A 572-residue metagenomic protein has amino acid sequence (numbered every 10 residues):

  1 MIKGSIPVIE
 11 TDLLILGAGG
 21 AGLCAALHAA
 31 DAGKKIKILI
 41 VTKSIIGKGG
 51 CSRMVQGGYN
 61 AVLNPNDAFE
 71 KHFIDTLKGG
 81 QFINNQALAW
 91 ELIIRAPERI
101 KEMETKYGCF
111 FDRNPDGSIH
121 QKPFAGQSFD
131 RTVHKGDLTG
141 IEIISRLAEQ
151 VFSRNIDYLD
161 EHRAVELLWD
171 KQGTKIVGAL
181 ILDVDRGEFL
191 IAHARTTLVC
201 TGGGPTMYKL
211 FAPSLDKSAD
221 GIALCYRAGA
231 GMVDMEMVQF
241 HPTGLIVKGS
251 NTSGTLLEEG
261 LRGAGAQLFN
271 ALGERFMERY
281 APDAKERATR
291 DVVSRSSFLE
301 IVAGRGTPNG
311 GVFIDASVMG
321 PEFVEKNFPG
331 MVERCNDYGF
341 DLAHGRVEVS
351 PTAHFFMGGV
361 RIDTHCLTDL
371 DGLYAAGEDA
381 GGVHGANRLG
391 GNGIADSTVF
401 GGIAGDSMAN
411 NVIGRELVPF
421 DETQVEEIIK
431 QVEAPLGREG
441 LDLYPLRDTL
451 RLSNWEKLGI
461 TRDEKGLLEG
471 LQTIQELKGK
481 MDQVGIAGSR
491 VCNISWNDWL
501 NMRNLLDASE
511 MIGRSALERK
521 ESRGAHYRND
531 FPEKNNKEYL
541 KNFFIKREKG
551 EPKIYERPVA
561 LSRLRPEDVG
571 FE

Functional and structural regions predicted by a protein language model:
M1-G4, I9-T11, G20, H28 (+12 more regions): Glycine- and aromatic-enriched mobile tails/lids
V8-T11, R186-T196, D369: Core beta-strand elements of the Rossmann-like FAD/NAD(P) dinucleotide-binding domain in flavoenzyme oxidoreductases
L13-I40: N-terminal Rossmann-like FAD-binding beta1-loop-alpha1 element of flavoenzymes
S44-L77, Q81, Q239-T243, T252-S253: Conserved N-terminal glycine-rich FAD pyrophosphate-binding loop of Rossmann-like flavoproteins
N84-P97, R131-E149, L159, F211-A219 (+2 more regions): Short beta-strand to alpha-helix junction loop
E104-E188, H193, C200, G244-K248 (+1 more regions): Conserved redox-cofactor binding core of oxidoreductases
A194-T196, C200-P205, D379-A380: Glycine-/small-residue-rich beta->alpha transition segments that form the dinucleotide
L224, A230-D341, G345, S407-G414: An anion/pyrophosphate-binding glycine-rich loop and adjacent beta-alpha core in soluble alpha-beta enzymes
